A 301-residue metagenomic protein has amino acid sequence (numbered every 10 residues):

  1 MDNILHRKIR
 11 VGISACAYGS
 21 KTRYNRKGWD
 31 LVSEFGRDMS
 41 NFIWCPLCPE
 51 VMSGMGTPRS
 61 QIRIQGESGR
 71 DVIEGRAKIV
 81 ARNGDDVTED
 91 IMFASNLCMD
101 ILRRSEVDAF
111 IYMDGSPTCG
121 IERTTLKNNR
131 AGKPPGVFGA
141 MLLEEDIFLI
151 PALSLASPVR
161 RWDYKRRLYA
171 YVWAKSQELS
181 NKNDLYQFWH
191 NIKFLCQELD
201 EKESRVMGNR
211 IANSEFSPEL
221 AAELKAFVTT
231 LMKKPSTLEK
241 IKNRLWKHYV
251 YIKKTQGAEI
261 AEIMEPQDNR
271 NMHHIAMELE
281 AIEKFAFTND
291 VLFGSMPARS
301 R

Functional and structural regions predicted by a protein language model:
S14-A15, C48, I111-G115: Short beta-strand segments
Y18-R26: Short N-terminal binding/cap micro-motifs at the start of the first secondary-structure element
K27-C45: Short catalytic helix/loop segments, enriched in acidic residues and glycine and frequently bearing histidine
P58-D90: Phosphate/nucleotide-donor binding subsite
N83-R103: Glycine-rich anion/phosphate-binding loops
C98-R166: Internal, conserved structured core segments that host functional sites
V159, R166-E223: A conserved mid-domain beta-alpha-beta active-site/ligand-binding segment of alpha/beta enzyme cores
K242-R301: C-terminal non-catalytic accessory extensions
